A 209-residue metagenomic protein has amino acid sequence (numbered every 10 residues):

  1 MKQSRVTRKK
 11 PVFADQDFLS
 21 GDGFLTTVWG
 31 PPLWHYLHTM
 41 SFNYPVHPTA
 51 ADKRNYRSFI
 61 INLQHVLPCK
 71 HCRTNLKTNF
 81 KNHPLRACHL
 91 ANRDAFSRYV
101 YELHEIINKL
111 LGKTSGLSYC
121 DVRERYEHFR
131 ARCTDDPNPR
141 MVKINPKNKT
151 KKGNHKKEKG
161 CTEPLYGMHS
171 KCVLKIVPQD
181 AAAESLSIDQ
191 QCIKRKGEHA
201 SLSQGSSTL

Functional and structural regions predicted by a protein language model:
M1-V66, K70-L209: Mid-to-C-terminal functional-domain signal that highlights helix-capping/loop sites within ligand-binding modules
